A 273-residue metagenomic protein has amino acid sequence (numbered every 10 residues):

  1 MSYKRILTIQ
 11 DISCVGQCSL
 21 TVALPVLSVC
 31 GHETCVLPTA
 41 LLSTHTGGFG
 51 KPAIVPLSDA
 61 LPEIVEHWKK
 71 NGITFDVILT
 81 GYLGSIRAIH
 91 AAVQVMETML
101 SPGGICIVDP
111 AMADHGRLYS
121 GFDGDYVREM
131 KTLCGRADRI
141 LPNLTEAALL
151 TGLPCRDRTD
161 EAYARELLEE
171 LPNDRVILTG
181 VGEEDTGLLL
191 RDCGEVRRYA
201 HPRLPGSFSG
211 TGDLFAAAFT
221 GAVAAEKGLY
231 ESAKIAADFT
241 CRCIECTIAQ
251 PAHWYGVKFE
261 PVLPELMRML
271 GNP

Functional and structural regions predicted by a protein language model:
S2-V108, M112-R117, V262-N272: Conserved N-terminal subdomain of the carbohydrate kinase-like
I9, C30, W68-N71, T98-M99 (+7 more regions): Change "in soluble alpha/beta enzymes" to "in soluble alpha/beta proteins
S13, A40-L42, G84, M112-D114 (+4 more regions): Glycine-rich beta-alpha junction loops
C14-V15, V196-G210: Short pre-catalytic strand/loop immediately N-terminal to key active-site residues, enriched for Gly-Thr
S120-V196, G206, K227-Y230: Conserved phosphate/ATP/ADP-binding segment of small-molecule kinases
A148-L149, P205-A233: Short, small-residue alpha-helix embedded
E231-P273: Charged C-terminal helix
